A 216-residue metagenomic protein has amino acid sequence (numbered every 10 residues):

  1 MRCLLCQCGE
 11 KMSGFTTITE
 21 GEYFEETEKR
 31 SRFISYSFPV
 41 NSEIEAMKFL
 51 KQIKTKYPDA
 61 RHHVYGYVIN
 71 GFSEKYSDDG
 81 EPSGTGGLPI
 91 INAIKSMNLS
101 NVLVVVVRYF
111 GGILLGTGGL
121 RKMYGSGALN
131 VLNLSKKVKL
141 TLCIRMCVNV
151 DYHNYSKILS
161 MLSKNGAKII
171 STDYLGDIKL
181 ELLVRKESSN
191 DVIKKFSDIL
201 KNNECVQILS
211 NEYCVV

Functional and structural regions predicted by a protein language model:
R2-G84, S171, S189, C205-V216: C-terminal regulatory domains involved in ligand/effector binding and gene-expression control
A46-F49, I158-M161, V192-K195: Hydrophobic side chains in well-ordered alpha-helices
G86-L134: Active-site beta-strand/loop microenvironment that shapes enzyme catalytic pockets
G127-L132, C147, L200-V216: Terminal alpha-helical anchor/extension segments at protein ends
K136-Y152: Short glycine-/aliphatic-rich beta-strand segments at the starts of folded cytosolic domains
N149-A167: Short amphipathic alpha-helix segments
G176-D177: N-terminal positively charged helical leader segments and presequences
L182-D191: Terminal, non-globular segments
